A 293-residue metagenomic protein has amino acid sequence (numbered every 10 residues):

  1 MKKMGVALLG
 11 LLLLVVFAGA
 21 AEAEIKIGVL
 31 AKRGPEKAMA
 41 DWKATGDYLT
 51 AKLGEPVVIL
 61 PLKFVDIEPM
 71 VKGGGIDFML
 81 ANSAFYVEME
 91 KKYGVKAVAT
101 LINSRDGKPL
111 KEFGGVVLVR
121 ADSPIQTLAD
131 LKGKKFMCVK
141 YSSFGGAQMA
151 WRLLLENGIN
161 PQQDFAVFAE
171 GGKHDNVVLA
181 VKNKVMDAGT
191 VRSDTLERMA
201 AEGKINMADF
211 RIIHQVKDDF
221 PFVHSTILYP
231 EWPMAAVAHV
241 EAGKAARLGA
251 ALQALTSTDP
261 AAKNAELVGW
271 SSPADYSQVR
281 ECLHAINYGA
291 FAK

Functional and structural regions predicted by a protein language model:
M1-L9: Bacterial N-terminal signal peptides that target proteins for export
L8-V16: Bacterial N-terminal signal peptides
A23-V87: Extracytoplasmic small-molecule ligand-binding "clamshell" domains of the periplasmic binding protein/Venus flytrap
I25-A44, T50, T195, D219-E231 (+1 more regions): An extracytoplasmic/periplasmic, membrane-proximal ligand-sensing/linker region
K26-T50, L110-V178, D194, A262 (+1 more regions): Bilobed "Venus flytrap"/periplasmic-binding protein-like clamshell domains and structurally analogous long
L60, V65-S83, E88, K92-Y93 (+3 more regions): Short helices/loops that flank or line small-molecule/ion binding pockets
V95-L110, V223-S225: A structural signal for short loop-to-beta-strand junctions that line the ligand-binding cleft of periplasmic/secreted
K135-M137, Y141-V240: Pocket-lining segment of extracytoplasmic ligand-binding domains
